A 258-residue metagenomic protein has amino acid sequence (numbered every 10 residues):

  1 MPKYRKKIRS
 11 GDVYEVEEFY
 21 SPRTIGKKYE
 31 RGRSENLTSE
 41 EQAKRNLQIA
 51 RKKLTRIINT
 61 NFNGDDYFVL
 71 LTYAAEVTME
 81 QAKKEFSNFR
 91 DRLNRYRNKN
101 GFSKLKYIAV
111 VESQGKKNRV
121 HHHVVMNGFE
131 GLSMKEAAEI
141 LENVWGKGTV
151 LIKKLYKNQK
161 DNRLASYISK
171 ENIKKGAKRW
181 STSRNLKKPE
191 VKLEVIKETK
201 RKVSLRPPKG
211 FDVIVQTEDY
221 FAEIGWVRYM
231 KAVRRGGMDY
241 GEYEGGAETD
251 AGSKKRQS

Functional and structural regions predicted by a protein language model:
M1-N118, G128-S258: Right-hand nucleic-acid polymerase module
H122-M126: Cys/His-coordinated zinc-finger cores
